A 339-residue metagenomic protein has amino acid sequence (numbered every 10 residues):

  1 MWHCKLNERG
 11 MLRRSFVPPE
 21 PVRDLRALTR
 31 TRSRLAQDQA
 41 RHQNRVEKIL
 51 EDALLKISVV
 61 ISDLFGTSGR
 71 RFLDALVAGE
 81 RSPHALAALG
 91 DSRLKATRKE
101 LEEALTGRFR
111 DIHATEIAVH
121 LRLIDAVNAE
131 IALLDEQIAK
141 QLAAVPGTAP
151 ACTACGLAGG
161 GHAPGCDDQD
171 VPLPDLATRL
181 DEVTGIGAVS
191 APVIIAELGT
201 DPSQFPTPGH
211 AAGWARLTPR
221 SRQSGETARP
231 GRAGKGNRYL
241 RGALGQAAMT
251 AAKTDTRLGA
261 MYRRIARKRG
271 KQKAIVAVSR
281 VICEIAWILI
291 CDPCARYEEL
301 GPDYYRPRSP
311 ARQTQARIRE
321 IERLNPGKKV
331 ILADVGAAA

Functional and structural regions predicted by a protein language model:
M1-A339: A detector of single, family-specific signature residues that are central to catalytic or substrate-handling motifs
